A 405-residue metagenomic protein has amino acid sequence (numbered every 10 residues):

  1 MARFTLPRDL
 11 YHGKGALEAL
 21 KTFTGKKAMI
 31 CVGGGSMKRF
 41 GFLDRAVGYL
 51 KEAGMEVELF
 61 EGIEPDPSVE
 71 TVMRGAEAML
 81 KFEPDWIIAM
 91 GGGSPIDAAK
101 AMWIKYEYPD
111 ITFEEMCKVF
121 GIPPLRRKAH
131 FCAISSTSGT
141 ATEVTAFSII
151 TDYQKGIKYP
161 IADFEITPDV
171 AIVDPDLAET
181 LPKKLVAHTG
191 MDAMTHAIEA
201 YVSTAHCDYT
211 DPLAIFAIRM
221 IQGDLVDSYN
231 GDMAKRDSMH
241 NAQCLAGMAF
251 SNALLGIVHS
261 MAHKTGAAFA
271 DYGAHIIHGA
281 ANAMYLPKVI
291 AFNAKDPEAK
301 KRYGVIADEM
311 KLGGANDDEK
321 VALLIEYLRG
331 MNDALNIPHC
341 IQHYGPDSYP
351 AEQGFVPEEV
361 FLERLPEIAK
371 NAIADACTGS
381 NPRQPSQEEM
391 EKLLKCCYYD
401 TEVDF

Functional and structural regions predicted by a protein language model:
M1-W86, I341: ATP/NTP phosphate-donor binding region
G34-G35, T137, V289: Residue-level signal for short, function-critical loop segments
R74-A76, P95-P109, V144-T145: Short Gly/Thr/Asp-enriched flexible loops that form oxyanion-binding sites at enzyme active sites
P84-K100, S136-T142, H275-I276: Glycine/serine-rich anion-binding loops at beta->alpha junctions that coordinate negatively charged ligand groups
E107-H206, K301-V305: A glycine/threonine-rich phosphate-anchoring loop and its flanking beta-alpha core in nucleotide/phosphate-binding
A200-Y327: Active-site segments that bind and position negatively charged phosphate/pyrophosphate groups
A307-F405: C-terminal charged capping/lid subdomain of soluble metabolic enzymes
